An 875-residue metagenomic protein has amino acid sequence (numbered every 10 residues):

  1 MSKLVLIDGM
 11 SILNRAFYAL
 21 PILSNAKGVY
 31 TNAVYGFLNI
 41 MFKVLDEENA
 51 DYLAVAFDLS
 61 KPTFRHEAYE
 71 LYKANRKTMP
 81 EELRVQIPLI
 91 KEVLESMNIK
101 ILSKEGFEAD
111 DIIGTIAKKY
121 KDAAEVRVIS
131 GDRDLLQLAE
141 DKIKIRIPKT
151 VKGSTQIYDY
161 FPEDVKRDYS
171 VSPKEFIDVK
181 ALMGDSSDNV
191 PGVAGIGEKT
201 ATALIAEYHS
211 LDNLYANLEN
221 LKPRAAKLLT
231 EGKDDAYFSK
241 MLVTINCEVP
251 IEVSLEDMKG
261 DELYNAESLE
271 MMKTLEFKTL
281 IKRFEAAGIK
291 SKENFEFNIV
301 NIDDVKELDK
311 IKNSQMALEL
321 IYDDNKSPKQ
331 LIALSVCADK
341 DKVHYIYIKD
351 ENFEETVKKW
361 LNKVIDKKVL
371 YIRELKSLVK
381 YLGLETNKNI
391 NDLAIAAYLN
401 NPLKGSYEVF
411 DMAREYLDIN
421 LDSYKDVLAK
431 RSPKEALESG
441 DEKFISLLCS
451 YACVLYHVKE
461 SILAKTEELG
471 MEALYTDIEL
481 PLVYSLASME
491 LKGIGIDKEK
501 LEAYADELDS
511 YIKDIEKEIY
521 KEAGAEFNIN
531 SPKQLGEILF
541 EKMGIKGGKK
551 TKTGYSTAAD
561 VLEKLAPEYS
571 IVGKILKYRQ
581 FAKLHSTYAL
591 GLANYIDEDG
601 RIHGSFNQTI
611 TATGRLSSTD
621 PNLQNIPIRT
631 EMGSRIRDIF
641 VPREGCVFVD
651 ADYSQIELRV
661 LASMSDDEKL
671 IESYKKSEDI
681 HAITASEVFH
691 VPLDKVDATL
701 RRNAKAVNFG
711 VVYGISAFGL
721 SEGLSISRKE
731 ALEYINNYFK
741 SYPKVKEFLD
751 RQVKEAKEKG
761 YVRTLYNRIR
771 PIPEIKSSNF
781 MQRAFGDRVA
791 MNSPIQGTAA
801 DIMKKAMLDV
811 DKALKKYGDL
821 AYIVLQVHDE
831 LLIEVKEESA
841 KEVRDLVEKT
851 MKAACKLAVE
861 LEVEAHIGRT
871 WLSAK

Functional and structural regions predicted by a protein language model:
M1-I129, R133-D159, D235-F238, T244-E252 (+1 more regions): Noncatalytic, basic helical substrate-engagement surface that gates or grips nucleic-acid strands
L4-V5, G9, R15-A54, E70-L71 (+5 more regions): Conserved RNase H-like, two-metal-ion catalytic cores of nucleic-acid enzymes
A50-A54, I99, D141-K144, D159-N298 (+4 more regions): Non-catalytic nucleic-acid-binding/docking modules located in mid-to-C-terminal regions of nucleic-acid enzymes
K100, K152-K180, K329-I332, V336-E467 (+2 more regions): Active-site-proximal helix-loop-helix substrate-binding element of RNase H-like nuclease domains
G232-K349, L370-R373, L428-I628, V647 (+6 more regions): Conserved "right-hand" nucleotidyltransferase catalytic core of DNA-directed polymerases
S335-K340, N400-K430, L447-V454, Q608-P692: Function-dense linear segments that define catalytic or interfacial modules in macromolecule-processing proteins
E435-L437, L491, H603, Q608-T611 (+3 more regions): Conserved catalytic core of nucleic-acid polymerases
S510, D514-K517, K521-G573, K740-R788 (+3 more regions): C-terminal polymerase-core module
